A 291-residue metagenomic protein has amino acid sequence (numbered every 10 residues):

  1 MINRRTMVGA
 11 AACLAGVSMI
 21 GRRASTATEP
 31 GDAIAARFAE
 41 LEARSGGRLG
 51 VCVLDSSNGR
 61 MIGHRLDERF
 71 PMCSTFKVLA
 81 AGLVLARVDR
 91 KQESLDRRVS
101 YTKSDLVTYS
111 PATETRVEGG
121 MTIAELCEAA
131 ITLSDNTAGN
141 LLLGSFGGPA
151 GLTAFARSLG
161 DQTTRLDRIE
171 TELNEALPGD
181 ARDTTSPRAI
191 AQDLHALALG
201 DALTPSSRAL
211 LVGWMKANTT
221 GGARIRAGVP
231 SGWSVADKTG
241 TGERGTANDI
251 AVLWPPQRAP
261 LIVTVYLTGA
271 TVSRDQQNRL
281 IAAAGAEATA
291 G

Functional and structural regions predicted by a protein language model:
M1-I2, C13-A15: N-terminal secretory signal peptides
I2-G9, A24, E29-F38, G144-S145 (+4 more regions): Structured C-terminal helix/loop/strand segments within mature extracytoplasmic catalytic/sensor domains
A24-P71, E287: Beta-lactamase-like hydrolase cores
G50-L54, G63, L79, S100 (+2 more regions): Soluble periplasmic/extracytoplasmic beta-strand elements of cell-envelope proteins
G59, P71-V99, V263: Active-site SXXK
A86-D105, T153, T204-S207: Short, well-structured active-site flanking segments
L106-L141, P149, D183: Conserved catalytic neighborhood of penicillin-recognizing serine enzymes
C127, N140-A202: Mid-domain, small-residue-enriched loop/turn segments at the edges of structured enzyme/sensor domains
